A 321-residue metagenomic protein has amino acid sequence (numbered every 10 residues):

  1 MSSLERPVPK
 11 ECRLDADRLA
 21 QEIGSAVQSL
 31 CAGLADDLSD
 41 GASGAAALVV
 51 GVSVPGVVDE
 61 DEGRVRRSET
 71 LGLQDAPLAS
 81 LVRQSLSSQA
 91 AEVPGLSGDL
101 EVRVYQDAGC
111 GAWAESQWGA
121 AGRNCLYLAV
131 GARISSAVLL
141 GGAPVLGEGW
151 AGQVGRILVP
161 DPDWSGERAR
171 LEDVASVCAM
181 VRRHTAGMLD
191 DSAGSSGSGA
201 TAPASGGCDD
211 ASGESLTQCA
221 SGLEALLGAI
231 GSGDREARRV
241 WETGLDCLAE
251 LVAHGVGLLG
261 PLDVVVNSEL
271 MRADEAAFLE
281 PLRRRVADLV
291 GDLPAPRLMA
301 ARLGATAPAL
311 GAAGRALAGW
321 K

Functional and structural regions predicted by a protein language model:
S2-E5, E11-D17, Q74, S87 (+3 more regions): Glycine/GP-enriched mid-protein hinge/lid loop-to-helix segment characteristic of carbohydrate kinases
V8-G24, A32, A45-V50, G56-L126 (+2 more regions): Glycine-rich phosphate-binding loop and adjoining helix at the ATP-binding site of ATP-dependent phosphoryl-transfer
R18-D37, C247, L251: Short, well-ordered amphipathic alpha-helical segments that serve as non-catalytic structural scaffolds within diverse
V50-G56, V130, L262-M271: Glycine-rich beta-strand-to-loop/alpha-helix junction loops that act as flexible
R103-Y105, L298-A301: General small-molecule cofactor/ligand-binding pocket signal
T243-G257: A short, acidic, amphipathic alpha-helical segment used as a generic capping/interface helix at domain edges
G255-V256, G260-R285: Glycine-rich phosphate-binding loops at beta-strand->alpha-helix junctions
R284-M299, A307: Charged, glycine-enriched surface loops/patches that mediate electrostatic binding to polyanionic ligands
